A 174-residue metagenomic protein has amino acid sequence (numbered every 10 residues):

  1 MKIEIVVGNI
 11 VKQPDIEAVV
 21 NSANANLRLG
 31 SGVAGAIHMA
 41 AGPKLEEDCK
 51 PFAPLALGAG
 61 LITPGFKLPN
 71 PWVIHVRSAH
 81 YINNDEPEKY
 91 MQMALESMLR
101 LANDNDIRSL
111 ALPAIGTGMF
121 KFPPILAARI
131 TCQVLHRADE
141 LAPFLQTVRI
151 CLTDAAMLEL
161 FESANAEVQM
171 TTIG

Functional and structural regions predicted by a protein language model:
M1-N105: Glycine-/small-residue-enriched capping loops at alpha/beta junctions
Y81-G174: Phosphate/ribose-phosphate-bearing ligand recognition and processing surfaces, centered on ADP-ribose/NAD(+/P+) systems
